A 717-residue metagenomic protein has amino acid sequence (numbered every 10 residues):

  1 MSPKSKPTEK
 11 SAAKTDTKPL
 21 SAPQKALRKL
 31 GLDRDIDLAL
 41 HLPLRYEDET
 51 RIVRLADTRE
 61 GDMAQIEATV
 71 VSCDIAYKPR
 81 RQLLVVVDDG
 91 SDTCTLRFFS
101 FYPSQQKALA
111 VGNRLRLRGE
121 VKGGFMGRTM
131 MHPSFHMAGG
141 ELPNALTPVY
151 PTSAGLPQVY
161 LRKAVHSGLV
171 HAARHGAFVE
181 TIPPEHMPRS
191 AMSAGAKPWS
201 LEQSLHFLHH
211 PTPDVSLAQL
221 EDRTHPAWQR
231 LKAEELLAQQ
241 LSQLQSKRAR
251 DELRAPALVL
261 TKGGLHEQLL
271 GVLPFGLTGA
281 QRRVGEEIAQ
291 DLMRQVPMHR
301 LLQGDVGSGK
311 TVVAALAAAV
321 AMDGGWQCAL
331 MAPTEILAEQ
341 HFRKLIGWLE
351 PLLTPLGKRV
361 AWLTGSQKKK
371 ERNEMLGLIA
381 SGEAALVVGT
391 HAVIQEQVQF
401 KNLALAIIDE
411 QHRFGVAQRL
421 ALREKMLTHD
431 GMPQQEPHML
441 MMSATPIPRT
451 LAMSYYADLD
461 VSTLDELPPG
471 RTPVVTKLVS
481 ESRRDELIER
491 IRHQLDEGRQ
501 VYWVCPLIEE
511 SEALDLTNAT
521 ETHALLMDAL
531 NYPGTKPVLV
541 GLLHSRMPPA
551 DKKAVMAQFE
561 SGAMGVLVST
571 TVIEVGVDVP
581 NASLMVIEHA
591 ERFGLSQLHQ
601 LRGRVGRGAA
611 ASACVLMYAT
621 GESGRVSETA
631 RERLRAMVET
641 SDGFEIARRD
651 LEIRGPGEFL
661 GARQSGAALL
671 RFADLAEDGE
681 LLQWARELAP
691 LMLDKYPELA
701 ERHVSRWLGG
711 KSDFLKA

Functional and structural regions predicted by a protein language model:
S11-D33: Helix-hairpin-helix
S21-A26, A257-L302: Conserved pre-motif I regulatory segment
H41-V71: OB-fold nucleic-acid-binding modules
D62, A76-V272, A662: Upstream accessory/linker segments immediately N-terminal to the RecA-like ATPase cores of bacterial MutS and a subset
T69, E120-V121, S242, A590 (+1 more regions): Short, surface-exposed secondary-structure boundary micro-motifs
R254, R283-E286, P297-R635, K695-E698 (+1 more regions): Inter-lobe coupling/hinge segments of SF2-like helicase ATPases
A613, G621-A717: C-terminal accessory region of SF2 helicases/translocases
